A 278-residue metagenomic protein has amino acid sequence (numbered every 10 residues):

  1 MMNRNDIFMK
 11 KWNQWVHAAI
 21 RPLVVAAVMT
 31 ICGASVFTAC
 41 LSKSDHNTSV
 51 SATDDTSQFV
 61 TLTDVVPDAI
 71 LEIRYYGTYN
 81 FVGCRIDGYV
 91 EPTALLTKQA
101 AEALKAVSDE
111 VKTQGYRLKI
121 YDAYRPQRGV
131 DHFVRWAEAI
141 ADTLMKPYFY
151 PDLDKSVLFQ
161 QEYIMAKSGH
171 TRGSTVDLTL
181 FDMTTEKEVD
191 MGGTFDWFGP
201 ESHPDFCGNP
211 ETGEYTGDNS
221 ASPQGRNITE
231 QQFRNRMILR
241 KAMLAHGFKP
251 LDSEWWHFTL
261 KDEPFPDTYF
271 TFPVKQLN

Functional and structural regions predicted by a protein language model:
M1-A18: N-terminal secretory signal peptides that target proteins for export/translocation
W12-W15, S44, W255: Intrinsically disordered, low-complexity regions enriched for glutamine and histidine
A19-S35: Bacterial N-terminal signal peptides
F37-A39: C-terminal motif of bacterial Sec signal peptides marking the signal peptidase cleavage site
L41-A123, V130-S253, E263-N278: Extracytoplasmic cell-surface/polysaccharide-interacting catalytic and binding patches
F258: Conserved metal-phosphate-binding beta-hairpin within the catalytic cores of diverse ATP-dependent phosphoryl-transfer
